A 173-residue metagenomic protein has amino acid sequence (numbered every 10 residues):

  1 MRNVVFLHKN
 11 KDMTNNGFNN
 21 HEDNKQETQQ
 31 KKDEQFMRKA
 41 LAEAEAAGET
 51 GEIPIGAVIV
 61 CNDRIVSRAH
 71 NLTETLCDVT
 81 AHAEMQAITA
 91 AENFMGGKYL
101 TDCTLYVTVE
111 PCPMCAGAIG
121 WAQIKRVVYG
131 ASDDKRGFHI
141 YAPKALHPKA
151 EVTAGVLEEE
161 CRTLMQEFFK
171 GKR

Functional and structural regions predicted by a protein language model:
R2-T50, P111, G117-R173: Zinc-dependent deaminase
A40, A44-A47, A57, S67 (+2 more regions): Small-residue (primarily alanine) positions within well-ordered alpha-helices, especially packing/interaction faces
G51-I55, T101: Short, basic and Ser/Thr-rich N-terminal targeting/leader segments
I55-D63: Short beta-strand scaffold segments in enzyme catalytic cores
C61-N62, T89, T101: A cytosolic small-molecule/anion-sensing beta-strand core signal
V66-T73, K149: Short beta->alpha transition motifs characteristic of CBS
T75-M85: A short, polar/charged loop-to-alpha-helix boundary motif
G97-V109: Immediate flanking context of iron-sulfur cluster ligation sites
